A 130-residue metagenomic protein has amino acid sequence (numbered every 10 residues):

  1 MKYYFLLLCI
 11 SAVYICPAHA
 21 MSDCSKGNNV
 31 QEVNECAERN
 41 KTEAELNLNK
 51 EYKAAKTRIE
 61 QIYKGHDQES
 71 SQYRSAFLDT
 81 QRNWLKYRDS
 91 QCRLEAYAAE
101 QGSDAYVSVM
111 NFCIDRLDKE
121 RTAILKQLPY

Functional and structural regions predicted by a protein language model:
M1-F5: Positively charged n-region of N-terminal signal peptides that target proteins for export
V13-P17: N-terminal signal peptide c-region/cleavage motif recognized by signal peptidases
H19-Y130: N-terminal alpha-helical modules
